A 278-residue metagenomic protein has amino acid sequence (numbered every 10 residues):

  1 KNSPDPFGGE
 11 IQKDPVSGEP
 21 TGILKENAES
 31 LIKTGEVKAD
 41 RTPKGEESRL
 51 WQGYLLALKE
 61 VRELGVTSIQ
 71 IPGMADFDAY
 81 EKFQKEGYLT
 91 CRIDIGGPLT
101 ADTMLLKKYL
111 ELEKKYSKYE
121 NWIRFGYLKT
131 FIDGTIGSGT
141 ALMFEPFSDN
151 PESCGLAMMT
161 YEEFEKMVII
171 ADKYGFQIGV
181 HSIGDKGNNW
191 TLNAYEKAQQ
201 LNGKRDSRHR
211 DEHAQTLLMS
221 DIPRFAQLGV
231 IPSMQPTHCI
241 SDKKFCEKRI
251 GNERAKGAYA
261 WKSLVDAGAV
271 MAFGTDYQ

Functional and structural regions predicted by a protein language model:
K1-G96, Y119-D172: Catalytic pocket of metal/acid-base enzymes, prominently hydrolases
G65, F125, G134, H181 (+4 more regions): Divalent metal-coordination and catalytic microenvironments
D78-E81, N188-E196, P223, D242-R249 (+1 more regions): Histidine/acidic-residue-rich catalytic or RNA/ligand-binding cores of hydrolases and nuclease-related proteins
K85-T90, S117-K118, A198-D206: Short helix-capping segments at alpha-helix termini
T90-K129, R208-Q215, M219, F245-A272: Phosphate/diphosphate-binding loops
I136-G139, F176-K186, M234-P236, L264-Q278: Short acidic/histidine-rich active-site segments
S153-Q199: Long hydrophobic segments that form regular secondary structure
E196-K197, F225-S233, A267-V270: Glycine-enriched alpha-helix->loop->beta-strand junction motifs that scaffold or abut catalytic
